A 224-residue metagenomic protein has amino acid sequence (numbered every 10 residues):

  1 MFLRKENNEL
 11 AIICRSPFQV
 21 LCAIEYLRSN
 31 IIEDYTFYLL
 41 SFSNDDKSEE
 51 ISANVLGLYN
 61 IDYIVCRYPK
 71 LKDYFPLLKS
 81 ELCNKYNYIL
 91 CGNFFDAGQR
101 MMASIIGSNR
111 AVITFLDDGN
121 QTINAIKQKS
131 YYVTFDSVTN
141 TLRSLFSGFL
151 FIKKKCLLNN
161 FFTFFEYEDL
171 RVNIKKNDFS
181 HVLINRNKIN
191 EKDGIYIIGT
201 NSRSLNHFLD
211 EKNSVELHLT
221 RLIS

Functional and structural regions predicted by a protein language model:
M1-K5, L27-S29, L78-E81, L183-E191: Short boundary motifs at domain starts and secondary-structure transition points
R4-E6, K85, I152-K153: Low-complexity, charge- and small-residue-enriched intrinsically disordered regions
R4-S16, I197-T200: Nucleotide-activated donor-dependent transferases that construct or modify glycoconjugates
N7-N8, N87, D193: Nucleotide donor/acceptor-binding cores
A11-L150: Active-site and donor-binding regions of nucleotide-sugar-utilizing enzymes
L39, L82, Y86-Y88, V112 (+6 more regions): Extended hydrophobic/Leu-rich segments
D117-D118, I123-I126, S130-S204: A nucleotide-sugar donor-handling region in carbohydrate enzymes
G194-S224: Conserved catalytic-core segment of nucleotide-activated headgroup transferases in glycan assembly
